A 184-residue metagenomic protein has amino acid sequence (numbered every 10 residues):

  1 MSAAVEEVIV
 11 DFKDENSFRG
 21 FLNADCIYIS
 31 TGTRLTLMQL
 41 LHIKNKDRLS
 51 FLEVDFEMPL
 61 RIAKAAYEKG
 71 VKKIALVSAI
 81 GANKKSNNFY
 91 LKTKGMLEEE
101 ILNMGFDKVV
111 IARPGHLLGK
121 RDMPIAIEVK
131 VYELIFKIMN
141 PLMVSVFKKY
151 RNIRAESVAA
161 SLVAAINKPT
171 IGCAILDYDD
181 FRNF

Functional and structural regions predicted by a protein language model:
M1-R61, A65-E68: NAD(P)H-binding glycine-rich loop region in Rossmannoid oxidoreductase-like domains and their noncatalytic homologs
A3-V5, K72, D107, C173: A structural micro-motif
V8, Y28, A75, V110-A112 (+1 more regions): Hydrophobic/aromatic beta-strand patches that form the interior of the parallel beta-sheet core in alpha/beta enzyme
F21, E68-K69, M104, K168: Alpha-helix C-cap/termination motif
T31-T36, E68-K72, I111, V131-I135: Short hydrophobic/aromatic-rich motifs at helix boundaries and adjacent loops
R34, S78-G81, G115-L118: Active-site segment of SDR-like NAD(P)-dependent oxidoreductases
L41-K92, N103, V110: Conserved Rossmann-fold NAD(P)-dependent oxidoreductase catalytic core, especially the SDR/UDP-sugar
K84-F184: Oxidoreductase cofactor-interface core, primarily capturing Rossmann-like NAD(P)-dependent enzymes
